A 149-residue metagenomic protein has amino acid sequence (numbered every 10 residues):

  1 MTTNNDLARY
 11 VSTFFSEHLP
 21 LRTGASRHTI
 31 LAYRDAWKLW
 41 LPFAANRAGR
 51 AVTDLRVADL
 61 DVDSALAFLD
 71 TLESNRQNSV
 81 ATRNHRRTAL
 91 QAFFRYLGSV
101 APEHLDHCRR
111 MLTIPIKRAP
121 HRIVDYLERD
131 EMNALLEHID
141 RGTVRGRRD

Functional and structural regions predicted by a protein language model:
M1-D149: Conserved catalytic core of the tyrosine transesterase superfamily
